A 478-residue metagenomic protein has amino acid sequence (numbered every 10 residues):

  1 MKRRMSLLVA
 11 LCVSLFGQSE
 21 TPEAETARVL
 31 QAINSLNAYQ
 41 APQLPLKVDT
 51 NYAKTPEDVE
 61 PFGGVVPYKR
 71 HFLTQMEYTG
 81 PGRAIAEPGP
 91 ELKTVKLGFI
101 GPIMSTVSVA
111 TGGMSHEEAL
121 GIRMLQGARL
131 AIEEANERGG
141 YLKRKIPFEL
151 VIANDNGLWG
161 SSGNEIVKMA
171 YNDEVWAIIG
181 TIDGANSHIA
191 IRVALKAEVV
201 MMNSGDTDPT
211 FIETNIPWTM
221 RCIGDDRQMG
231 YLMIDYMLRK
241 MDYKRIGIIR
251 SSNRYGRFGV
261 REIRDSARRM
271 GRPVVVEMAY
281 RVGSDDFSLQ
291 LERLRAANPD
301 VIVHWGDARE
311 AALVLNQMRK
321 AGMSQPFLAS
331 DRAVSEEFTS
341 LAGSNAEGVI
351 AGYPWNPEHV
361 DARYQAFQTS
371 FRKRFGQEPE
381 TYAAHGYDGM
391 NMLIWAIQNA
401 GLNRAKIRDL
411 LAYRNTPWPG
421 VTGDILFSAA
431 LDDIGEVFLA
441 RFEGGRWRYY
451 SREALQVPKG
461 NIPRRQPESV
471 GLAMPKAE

Functional and structural regions predicted by a protein language model:
M1-S6: Bacterial N-terminal signal peptides that target proteins for export
L8-L11, Q18-E478: Extracytosolic ligand-binding ectodomains
